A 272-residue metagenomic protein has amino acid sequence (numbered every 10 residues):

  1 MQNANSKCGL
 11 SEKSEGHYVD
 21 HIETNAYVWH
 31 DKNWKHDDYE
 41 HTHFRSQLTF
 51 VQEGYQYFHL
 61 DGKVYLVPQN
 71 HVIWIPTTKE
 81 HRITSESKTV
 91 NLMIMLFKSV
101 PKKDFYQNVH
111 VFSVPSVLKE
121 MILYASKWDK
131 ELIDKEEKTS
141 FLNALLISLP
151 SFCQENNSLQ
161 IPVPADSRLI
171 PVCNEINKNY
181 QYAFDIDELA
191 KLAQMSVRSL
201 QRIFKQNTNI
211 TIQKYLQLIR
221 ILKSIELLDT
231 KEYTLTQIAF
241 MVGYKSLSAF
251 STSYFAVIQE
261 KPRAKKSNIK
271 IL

Functional and structural regions predicted by a protein language model:
M1-Y55, H59, Y65, A249: Generic protein-terminus/edge-of-domain signal
G62-T77: Short acidic-glycine-tyrosine-enriched beta hairpin
N70, L200-F204, A249-Y254: Short hydrophobic/aromatic patch on the recognition helix
K79-V109: Ligand-binding loop in jelly-roll beta-barrel domains
Q107, K130-A193, Q206-L218: Short, Lys/Arg-enriched, Trp-marked, Pro/Gly-tolerant hinge/linker segments that flank
Q107-K119, L123: Aromatic/histidine-rich interaction motifs
D187, M195, Q206-S251, S267-L272: Terminal helix-turn-helix DNA-binding modules in bacterial transcription factors
